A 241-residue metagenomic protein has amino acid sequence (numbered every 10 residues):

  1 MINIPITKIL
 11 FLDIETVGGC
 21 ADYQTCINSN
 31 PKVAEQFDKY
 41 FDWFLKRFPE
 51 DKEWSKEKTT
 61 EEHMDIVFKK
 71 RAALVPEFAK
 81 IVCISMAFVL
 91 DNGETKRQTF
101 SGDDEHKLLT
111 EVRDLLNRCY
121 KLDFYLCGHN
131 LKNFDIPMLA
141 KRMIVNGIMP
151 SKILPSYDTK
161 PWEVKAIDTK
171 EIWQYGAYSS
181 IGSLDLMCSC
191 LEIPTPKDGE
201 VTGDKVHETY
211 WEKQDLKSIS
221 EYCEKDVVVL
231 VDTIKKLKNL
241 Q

Functional and structural regions predicted by a protein language model:
I2-K141: Conserved non-catalytic scaffold segment of RNase H-like nuclease domains
I2-K8, A79-D103, C119-E221, K225-Q241: Metal-dependent phosphoesterase core characteristic of DEDDh/y 3'-5' exonuclease domains
